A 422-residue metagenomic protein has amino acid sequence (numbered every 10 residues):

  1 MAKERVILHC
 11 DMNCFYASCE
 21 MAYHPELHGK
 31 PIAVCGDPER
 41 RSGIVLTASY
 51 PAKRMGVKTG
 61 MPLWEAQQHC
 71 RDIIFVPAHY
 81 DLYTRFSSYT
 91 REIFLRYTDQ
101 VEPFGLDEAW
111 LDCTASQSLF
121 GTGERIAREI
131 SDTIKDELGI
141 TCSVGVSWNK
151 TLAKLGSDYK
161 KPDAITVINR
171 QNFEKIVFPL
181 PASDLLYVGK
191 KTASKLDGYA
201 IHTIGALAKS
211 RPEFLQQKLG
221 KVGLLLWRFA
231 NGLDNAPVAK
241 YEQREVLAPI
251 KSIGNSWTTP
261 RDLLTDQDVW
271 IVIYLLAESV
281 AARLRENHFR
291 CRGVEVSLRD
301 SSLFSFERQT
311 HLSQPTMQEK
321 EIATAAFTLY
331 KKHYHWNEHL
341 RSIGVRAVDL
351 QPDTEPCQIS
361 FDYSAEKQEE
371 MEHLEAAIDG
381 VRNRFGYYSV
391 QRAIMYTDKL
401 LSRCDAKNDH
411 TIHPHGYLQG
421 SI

Functional and structural regions predicted by a protein language model:
M1-R228, V238, A282, A365-I422: Gly/Gly-Pro- and Ser/Thr-rich, intrinsically disordered tail segments characteristic of DNA damage-repair and tolerance
H9, T192-L340: DNA-contacting surface of Y-family translesion DNA polymerases
F15, P38-R41, S301-S305, L350-T354: Short, charged/polar surface micro-motifs in flexible loops or helix N-caps
H28-K30, R71, I140, R290-V294 (+3 more regions): A generic structural signal for short beta-strands and their flanking turns/coil linkers
F104-E108, S147-K150, F289-G293, E338-S342: Short Gly/Ser/Thr- and Asp/Glu-enriched loop/turn motifs at secondary-structure junctions
A109-A115, E307-T310, P352, C357-Y363: Short, hydrophobic beta-strand segments
E321, F327-R384: C-terminal hydrophobic structural anchor segments that stabilize assembly/packing rather than catalytic chemistry
